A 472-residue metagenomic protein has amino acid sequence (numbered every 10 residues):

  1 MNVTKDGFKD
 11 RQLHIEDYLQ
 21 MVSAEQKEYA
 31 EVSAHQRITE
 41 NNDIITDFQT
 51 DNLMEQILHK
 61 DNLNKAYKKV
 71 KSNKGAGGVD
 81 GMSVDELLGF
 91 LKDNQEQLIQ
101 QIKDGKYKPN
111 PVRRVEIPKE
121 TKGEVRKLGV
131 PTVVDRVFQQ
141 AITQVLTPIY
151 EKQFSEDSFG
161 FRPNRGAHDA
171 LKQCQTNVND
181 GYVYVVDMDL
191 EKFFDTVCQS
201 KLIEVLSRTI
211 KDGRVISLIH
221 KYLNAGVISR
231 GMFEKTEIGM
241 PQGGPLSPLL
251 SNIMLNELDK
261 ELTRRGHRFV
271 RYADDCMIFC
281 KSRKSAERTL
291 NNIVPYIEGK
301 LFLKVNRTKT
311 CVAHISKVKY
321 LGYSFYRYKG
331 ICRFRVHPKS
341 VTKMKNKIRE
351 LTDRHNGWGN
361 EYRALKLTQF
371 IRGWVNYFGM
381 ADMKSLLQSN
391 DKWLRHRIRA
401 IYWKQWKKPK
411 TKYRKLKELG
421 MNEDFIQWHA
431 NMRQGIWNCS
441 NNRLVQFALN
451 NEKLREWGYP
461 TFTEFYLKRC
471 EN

Functional and structural regions predicted by a protein language model:
M1-K92: Non-catalytic, polymerase-adjacent accessory regions of viral genome-replication enzymes
S23-Q26, G379-R433: Conserved nucleotidyltransferase catalytic core and NTase-mimicking acidic/glycine-rich helix/loop elements in nucleic
L58, P111-R113, K119-T121, E361-F378: Core structural elements
Q101-E116, E124, Q153-K317: Conserved polymerase palm-domain catalytic core
K127, K235-I238, R349-R363, G373-L386 (+2 more regions): Short, solvent-exposed helix-loop connector elements
L128-V145, K152: Hydrophobic alpha-helical hairpins/lids featuring a short glycine-rich hinge
N224, P295, K300-L365, Q369-R372: A conserved non-catalytic segment of reverse transcriptases and RNA-directed RNA polymerases corresponding to the late
W406-N472: Extended C-terminal regions of large enzymes
